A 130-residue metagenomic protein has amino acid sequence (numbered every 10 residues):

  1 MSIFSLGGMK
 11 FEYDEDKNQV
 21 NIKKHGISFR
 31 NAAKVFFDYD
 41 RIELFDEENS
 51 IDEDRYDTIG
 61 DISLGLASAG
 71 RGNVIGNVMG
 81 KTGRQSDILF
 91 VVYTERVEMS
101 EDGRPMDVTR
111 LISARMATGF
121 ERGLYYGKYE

Functional and structural regions predicted by a protein language model:
M1-E130: Ribonuclease/tRNase effector modules and their secretory precursors
